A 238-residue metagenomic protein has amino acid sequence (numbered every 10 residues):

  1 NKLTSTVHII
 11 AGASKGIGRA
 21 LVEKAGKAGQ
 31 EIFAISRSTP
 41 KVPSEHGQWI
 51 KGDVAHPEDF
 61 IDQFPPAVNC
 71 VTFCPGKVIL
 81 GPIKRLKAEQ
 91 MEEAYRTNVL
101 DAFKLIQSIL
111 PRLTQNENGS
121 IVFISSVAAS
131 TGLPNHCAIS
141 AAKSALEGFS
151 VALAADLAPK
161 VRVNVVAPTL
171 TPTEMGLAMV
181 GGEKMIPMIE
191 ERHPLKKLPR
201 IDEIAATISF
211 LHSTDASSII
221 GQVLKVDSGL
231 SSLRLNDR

Functional and structural regions predicted by a protein language model:
S14, V22: N-terminal Rossmann NAD(P)H-binding glycine-rich loop of SDR-like oxidoreductase domains
K77, K84-K104, V122, I139 (+1 more regions): Catalytic Tyr-X3-Lys loop
K84, T131-C137, K196: Active-site loop immediately N-terminal to the catalytic Tyr-X3-Lys motif of short-chain dehydrogenase/reductase
P111, A154-P159, S217: Alpha-helical segment proximal to the catalytic Tyr-Lys
S126: Residue(s) in the substrate-gating loop at a strand-loop-helix junction that position the organic substrate next
G132-S140, A152, D237: Active-site loop-to-helix junction immediately N-terminal to the catalytic Tyr of the SDR YXXXK motif in Rossmann-fold
H193-I204: A conserved structural motif in NAD(P)-dependent oxidoreductases
S209, I220-R238: Short C-terminal tail/terminal secondary-structure segment of NAD(P)H-dependent dehydrogenase/reductase domains
